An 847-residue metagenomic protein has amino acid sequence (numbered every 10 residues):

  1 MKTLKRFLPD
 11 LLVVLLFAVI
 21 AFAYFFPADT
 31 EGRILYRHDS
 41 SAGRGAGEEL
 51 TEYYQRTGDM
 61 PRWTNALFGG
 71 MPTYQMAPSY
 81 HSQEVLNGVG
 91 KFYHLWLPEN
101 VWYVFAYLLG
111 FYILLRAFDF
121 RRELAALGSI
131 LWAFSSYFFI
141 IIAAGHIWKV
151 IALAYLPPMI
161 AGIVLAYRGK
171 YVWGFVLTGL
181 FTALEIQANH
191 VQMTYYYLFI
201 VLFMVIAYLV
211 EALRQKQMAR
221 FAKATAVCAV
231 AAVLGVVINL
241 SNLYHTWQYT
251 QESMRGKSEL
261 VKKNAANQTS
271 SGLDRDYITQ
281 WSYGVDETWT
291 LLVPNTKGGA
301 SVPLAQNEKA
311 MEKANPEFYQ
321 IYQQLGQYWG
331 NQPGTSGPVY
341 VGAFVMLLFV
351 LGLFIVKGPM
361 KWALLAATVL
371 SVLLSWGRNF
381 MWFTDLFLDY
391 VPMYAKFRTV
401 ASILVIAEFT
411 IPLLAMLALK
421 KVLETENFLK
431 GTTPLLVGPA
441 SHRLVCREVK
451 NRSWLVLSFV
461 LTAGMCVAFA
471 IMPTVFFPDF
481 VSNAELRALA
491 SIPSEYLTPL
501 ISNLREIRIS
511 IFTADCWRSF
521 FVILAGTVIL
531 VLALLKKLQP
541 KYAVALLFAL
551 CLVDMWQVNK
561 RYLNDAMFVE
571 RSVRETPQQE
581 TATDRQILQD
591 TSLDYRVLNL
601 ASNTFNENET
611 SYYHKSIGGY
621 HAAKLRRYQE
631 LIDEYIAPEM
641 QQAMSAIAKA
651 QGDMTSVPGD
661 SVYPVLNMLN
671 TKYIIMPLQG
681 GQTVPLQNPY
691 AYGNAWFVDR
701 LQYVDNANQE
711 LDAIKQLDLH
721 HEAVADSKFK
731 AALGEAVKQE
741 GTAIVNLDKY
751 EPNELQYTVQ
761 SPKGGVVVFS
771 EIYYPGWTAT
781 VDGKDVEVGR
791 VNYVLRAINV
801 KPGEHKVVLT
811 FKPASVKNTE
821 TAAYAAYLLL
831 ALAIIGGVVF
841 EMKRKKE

Functional and structural regions predicted by a protein language model:
D10-A46, A231-H245, L370-L374, C466-I471 (+1 more regions): Transmembrane signal-anchor helices characteristic of membrane glycosylation enzymes that use polyprenol
I20-L114, I130-L153, N267-V341, L374-T384 (+2 more regions): Membrane-interface coil-to-helix junctions
Y54, N65, G69-P72, P78-S79 (+7 more regions): Extracytoplasmic/lumenal acceptor-recognition loop(s) of multi-pass membrane glycoenzymes
L97-F111, G337-G352, A407-M416, R518-T527: Hydrophobic alpha-helical transmembrane segments
L115-F134, V172-F175: Transmembrane-helix signature of polytopic, membrane-embedded enzymes that assemble or transfer cell-envelope glycans
S129, G145-L156, A166-A183, V191-M193 (+3 more regions): Contiguous transmembrane helix-bundle modules in multi-pass membrane proteins
K223-Y283: Polar, glycine-rich mid-to-C-terminal structural blocks that act as macromolecule-binding/assembly scaffolds
L347, K672, G681, H721-E847: Active-site-proximal, structured, solvent-exposed surfaces of multi-pass membrane proteins that position macromolecular
